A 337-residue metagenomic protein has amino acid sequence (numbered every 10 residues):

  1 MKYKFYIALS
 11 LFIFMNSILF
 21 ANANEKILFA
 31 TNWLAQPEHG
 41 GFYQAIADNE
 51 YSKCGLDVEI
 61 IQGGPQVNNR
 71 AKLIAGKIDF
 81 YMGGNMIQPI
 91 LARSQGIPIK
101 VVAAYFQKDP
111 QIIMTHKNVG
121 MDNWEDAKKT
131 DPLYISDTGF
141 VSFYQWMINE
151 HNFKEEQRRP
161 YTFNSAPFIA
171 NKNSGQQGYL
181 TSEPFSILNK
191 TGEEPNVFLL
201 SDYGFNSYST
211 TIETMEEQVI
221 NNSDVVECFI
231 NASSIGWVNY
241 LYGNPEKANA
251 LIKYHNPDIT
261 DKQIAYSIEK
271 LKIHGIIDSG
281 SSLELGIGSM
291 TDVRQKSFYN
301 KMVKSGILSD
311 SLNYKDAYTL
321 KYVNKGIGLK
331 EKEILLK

Functional and structural regions predicted by a protein language model:
M1-A8: Bacterial N-terminal signal peptides that target proteins for export
A8-S17: Bacterial N-terminal signal peptides
S17-A23: Sec/Tat signal peptide C-region and signal peptidase I cleavage site
E25-Y161, S165-A170, S174-G178: Short, glycine-/small- and polar/acidic-enriched structural segments that line small-molecule recognition paths
I46-N49, G55, K77, M82-N85 (+8 more regions): Sec/Tat-exported extracytoplasmic proteins
I87, F163-T260: Pocket-lining segment of extracytoplasmic ligand-binding domains
N222-I307: Secondary-structure end/capping motifs
Q295-K337: Conserved C-terminal helix/tail region of periplasmic/extracytoplasmic solute-binding proteins
